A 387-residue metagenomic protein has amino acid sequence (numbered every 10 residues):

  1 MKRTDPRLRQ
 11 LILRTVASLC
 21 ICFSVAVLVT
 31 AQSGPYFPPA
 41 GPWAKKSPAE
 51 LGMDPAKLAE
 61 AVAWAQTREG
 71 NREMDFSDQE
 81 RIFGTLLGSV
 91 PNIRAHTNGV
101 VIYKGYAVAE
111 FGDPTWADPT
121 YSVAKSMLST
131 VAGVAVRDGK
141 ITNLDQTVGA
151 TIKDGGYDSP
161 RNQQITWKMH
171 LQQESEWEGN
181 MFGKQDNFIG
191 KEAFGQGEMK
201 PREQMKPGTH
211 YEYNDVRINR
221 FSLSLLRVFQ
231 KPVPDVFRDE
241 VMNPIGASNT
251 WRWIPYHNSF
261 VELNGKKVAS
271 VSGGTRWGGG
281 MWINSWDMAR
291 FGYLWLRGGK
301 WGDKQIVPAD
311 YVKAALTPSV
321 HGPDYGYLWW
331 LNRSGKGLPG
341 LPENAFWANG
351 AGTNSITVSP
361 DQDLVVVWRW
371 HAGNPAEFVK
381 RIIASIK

Functional and structural regions predicted by a protein language model:
M1-L13: N-terminal secretory signal peptides that target proteins for export/translocation
T15, V25-D113, D138-T142, R227 (+1 more regions): N-terminal leader/targeting segments and the immediately adjacent pre-domain N-terminus
A40, A44-K46, Q66, G70-S89 (+3 more regions): Active-site-proximal loop and beta-strand segments within enzyme catalytic domains
D54, G105, P119-L144, H170 (+2 more regions): Active-site SXXK
Y106-W116, G179-H257, G279: Catalytic-site signature segments of enzymes, centered on catalytic residues
S126, R217-S224, G279-K300, N354-H371: Active-site-proximal alpha-helical segments within enzyme catalytic domains
D138-E176, F229-G278: Active-site helix/loop module of the DD-peptidase/beta-lactamase fold, centered on the serine-lysine SxxK catalytic
N249, I254, F260-T275, T317-V365: Active-site Gly/Thr loop motif
